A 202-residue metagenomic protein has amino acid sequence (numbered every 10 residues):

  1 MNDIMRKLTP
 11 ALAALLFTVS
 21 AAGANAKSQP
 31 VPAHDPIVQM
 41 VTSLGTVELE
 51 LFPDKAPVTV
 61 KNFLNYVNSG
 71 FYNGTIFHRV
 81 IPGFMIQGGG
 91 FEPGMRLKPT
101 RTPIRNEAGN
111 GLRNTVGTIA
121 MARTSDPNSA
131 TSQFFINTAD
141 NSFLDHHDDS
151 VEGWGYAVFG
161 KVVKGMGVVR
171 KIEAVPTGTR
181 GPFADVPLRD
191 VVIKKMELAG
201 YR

Functional and structural regions predicted by a protein language model:
M1-L12: Bacterial N-terminal signal peptides that target proteins for export
N2, L16-R202: Cyclophilin-like peptidyl-prolyl cis-trans isomerases
